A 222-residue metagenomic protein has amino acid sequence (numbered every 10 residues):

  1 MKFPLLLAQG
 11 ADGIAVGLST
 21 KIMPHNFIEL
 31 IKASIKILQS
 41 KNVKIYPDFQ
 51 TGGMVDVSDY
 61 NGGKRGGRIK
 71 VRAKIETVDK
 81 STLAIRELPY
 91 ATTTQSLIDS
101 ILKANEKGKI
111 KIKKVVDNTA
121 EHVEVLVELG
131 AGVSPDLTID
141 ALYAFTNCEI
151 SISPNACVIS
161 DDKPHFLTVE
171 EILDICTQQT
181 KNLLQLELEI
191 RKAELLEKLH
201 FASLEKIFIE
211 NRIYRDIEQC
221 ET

Functional and structural regions predicted by a protein language model:
M1: P-loop NTPase nucleotide-binding/switch module
P4-Q9, E76-V78: A short acidic-Thr-Gly-centered motif at the start of a beta-strand
L6, D12-P24, S203, Y214-T222: Extended, domain-scale alpha-helical bundle/helix-rich regions
A11-K70: Conserved glycine-bearing catalytic or ligand-binding loops at nucleotide- and phosphate-handling centers of large
L30, L97-S100, T138-I139: Hydrophobic side chains in well-ordered alpha-helices
V78, P89, I110-T222: Long, charged, helix-rich clamp/arm modules that form nucleic acid-engaging surfaces of large nucleic-acid-processing
D79-L83: Non-transmembrane accessory domains of multi-pass membrane transporters/channels
R86-I110: A short, contiguous, amphipathic alpha-helix enriched in charged residues
